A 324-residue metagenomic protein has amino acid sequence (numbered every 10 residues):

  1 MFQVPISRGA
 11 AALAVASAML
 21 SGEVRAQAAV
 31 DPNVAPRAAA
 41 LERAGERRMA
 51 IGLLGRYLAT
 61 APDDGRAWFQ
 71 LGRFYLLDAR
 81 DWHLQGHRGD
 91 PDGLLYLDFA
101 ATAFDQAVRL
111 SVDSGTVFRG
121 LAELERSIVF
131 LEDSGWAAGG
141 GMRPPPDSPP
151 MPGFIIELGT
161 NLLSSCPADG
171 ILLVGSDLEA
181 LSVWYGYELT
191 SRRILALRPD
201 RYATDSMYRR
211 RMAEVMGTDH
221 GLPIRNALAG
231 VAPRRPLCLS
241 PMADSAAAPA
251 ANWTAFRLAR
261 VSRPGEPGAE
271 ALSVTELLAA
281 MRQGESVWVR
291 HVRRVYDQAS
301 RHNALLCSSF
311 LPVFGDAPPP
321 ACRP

Functional and structural regions predicted by a protein language model:
M1-P5: N-terminal secretory signal peptides that target proteins for export/translocation
G9-A10, Y57: Homeobox/homeodomain signature
A10-A18: Bacterial N-terminal signal peptides
E23-R25: Sec/Tat signal peptide C-region and signal peptidase I cleavage site
Q27-D169, L181, Y185-P324: ER/secretory pathway lumenal C-terminal domains and tails of membrane proteins involved in glycoprotein biogenesis
